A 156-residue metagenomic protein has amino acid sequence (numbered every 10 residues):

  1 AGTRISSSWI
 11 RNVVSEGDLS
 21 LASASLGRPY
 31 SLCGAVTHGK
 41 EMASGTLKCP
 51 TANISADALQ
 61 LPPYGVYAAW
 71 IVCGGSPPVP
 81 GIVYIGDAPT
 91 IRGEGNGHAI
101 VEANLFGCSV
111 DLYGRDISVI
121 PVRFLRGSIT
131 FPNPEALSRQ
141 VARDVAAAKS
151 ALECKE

Functional and structural regions predicted by a protein language model:
A1, G39-E156: Phosphate/ribose-recognition catalytic cores of enzymes acting on nucleotide-derived substrates
T3-A52: Anionic-ligand-binding alpha/beta catalytic cores of soluble enzymes and soluble regulatory domains that recognize
